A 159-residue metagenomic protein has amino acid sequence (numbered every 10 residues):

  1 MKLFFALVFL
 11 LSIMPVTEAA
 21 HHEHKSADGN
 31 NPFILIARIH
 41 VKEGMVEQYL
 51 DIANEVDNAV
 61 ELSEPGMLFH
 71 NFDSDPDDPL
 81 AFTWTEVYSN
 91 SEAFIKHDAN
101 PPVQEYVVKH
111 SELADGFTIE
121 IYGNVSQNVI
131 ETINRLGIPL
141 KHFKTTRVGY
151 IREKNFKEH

Functional and structural regions predicted by a protein language model:
F4-I13: Sec-dependent N-terminal signal peptides
A19-A27: Cleaved targeting-peptide boundary
P32-I39: Active-site-flanking beta-strand signature of metal-NTP-handling nucleotidyl enzymes and homologous cyclase-like
I39-G44, Y88-S91: Structural beta->alpha junctions
M45-L68, P102-Y106, N155-F156: Short amphipathic alpha-helical segments
E61-L68, V87-R147: An amphipathic, aromatic/His-enriched active-site/gating alpha helix that lines ligand/cofactor pockets
D73-P79, S111-A114: A short beta-turn/loop motif at secondary-structure boundaries
N128, I151-H159: Long, compositionally biased terminal regions
